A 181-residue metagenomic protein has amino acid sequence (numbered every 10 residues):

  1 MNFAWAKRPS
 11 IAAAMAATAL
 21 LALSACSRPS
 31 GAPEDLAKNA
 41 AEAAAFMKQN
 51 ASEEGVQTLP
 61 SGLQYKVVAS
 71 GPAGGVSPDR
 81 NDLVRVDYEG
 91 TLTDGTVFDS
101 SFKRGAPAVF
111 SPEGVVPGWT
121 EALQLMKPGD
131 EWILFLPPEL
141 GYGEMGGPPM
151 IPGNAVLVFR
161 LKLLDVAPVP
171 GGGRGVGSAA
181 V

Functional and structural regions predicted by a protein language model:
N2-A14, T18-V181: Cross-family detector of peptidyl-prolyl cis-trans isomerase
